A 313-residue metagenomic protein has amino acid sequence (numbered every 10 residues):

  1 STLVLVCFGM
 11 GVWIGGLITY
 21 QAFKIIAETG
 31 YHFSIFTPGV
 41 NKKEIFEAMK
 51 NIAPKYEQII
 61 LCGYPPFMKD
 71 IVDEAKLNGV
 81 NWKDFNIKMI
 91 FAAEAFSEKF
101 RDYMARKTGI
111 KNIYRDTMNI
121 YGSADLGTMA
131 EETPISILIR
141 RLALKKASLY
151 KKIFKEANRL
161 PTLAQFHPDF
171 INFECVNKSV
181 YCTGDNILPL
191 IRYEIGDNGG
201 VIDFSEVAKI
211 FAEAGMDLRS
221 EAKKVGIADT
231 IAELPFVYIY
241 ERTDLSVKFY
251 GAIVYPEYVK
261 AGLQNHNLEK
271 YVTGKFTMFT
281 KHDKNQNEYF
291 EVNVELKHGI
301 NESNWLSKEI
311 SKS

Functional and structural regions predicted by a protein language model:
S1-I26: Conserved AMP-binding loop of ANL adenylate-forming enzymes
E28-S313: Active-site glycine/GP-rich loop and adjacent strand/helix microenvironment that borders small-molecule binding pockets
